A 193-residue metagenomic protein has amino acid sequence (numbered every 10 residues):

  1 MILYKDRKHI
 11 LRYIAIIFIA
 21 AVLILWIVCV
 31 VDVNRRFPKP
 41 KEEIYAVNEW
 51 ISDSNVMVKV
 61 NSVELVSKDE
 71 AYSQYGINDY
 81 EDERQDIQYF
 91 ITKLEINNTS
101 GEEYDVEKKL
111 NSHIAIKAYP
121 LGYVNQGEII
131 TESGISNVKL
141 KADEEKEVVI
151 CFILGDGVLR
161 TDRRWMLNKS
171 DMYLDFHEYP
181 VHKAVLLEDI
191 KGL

Functional and structural regions predicted by a protein language model:
M1-E70, L193: Membrane engagement elements in two modes
I24-C29, N111-I116, L140-L193: Surface-exposed edge beta-strand/loop patches
I44-A46, G76-Y80, T131-V138: Short structured motifs
V56, F90-T92, K146: Hydrophobic core residues within well-ordered beta-strands of beta-rich domains
V66-I91, E102-Y104, K139-K141: Short, solvent-exposed beta-strand/turn "edge" segments of beta-rich domains on protein surfaces
R84-F90, V106-S112, M166-N168: Short coil-to-beta strand junction motifs in C2/discoidin
T92-I96, I150: Buried hydrophobic-core signal for structured, non-transmembrane domains
N97-K146, D189-G192: The feature marks short-to-medium sequence segments in extracytoplasmic or secretory-pathway proteins
